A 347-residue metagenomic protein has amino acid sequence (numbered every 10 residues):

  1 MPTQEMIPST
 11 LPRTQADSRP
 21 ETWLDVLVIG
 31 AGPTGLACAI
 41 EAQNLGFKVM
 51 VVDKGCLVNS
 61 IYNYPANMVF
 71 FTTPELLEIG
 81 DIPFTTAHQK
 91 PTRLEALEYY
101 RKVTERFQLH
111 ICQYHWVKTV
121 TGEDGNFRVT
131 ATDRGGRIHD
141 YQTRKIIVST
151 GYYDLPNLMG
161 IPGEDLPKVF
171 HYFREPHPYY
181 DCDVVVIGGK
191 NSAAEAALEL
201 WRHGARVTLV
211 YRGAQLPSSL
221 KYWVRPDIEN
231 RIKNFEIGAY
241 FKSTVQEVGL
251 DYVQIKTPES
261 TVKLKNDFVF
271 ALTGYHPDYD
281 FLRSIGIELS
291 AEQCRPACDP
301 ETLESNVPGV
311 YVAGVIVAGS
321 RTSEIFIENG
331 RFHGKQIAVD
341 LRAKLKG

Functional and structural regions predicted by a protein language model:
M1, P8, Q15-L24, V28-K54 (+2 more regions): Rossmann-like dinucleotide/flavin-binding elements
M6-R13, D165-Y172, D251-K256, A291-A297: Short gly/ser/thr-rich secondary-structure transition/capping motifs
V58-Y62, F70, L216-L220: A short beta-to-alpha transition loop/helix N-cap that caps and shapes the active-site region
Y62-E98: Glycine-rich active-site loop/strand segments that organize a redox cofactor
A66-F71, D165, R225-I228: Short, hinge-like loop/turn segments at secondary-structure boundaries
R106-Q108, C112-G136, D140-T143, R202-Q293: A Rossmann-like FAD-binding core segment of flavoenzymes
V148-E164, Y275-I287: Flavin (primarily FAD) binding-site architecture
S149-T150, P156, Y172, I187 (+2 more regions): Short, well-ordered coil/turn residues at beta-beta hairpins and beta-strand->alpha-helix junctions within
